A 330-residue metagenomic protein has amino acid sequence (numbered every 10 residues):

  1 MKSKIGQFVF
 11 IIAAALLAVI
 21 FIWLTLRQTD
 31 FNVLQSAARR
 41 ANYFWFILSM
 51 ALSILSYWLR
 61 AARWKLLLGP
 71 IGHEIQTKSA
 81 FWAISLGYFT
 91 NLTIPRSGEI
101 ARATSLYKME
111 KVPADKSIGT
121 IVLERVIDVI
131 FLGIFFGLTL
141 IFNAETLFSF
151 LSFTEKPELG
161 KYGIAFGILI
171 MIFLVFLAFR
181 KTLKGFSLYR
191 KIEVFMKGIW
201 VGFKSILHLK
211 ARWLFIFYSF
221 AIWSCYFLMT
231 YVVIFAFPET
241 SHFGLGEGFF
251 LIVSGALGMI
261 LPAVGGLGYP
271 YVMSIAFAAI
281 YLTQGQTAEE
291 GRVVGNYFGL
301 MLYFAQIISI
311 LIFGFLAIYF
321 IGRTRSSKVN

Functional and structural regions predicted by a protein language model:
M1-S85, F142, F148-I260, T287-G291 (+2 more regions): Predominantly cytoplasmic-facing regulatory/coupling regions of multi-pass membrane proteins
L68, Y107-K108, S117-I118: Juxtamembrane transmembrane-helix termini in multi-pass membrane transport proteins
I71-G72, K108-E110, F237, I280-Q284: Short helix-loop-helix connector
T77-W82, S97-I100, V112-R125, G285-M301: Membrane-interface alpha-helices at helix entry/exit sites of multi-pass transporters
F81-K108: Hydrophobic, aromatic-rich membrane-embedded alpha-helical segments
L86-P95, F250-Y271: Transmembrane alpha-helix interface/packing and boundary motifs in multi-pass membrane proteins, characterized by
F89-I94, I118-I141, Y297-I312: Membrane-embedded alpha-helical segments of transport systems, primarily multispan ion/solute transporters
E99-K108, A263-I280: Re-entrant/interfacial helical elements at transmembrane boundaries that shape and gate the permeation pathway
